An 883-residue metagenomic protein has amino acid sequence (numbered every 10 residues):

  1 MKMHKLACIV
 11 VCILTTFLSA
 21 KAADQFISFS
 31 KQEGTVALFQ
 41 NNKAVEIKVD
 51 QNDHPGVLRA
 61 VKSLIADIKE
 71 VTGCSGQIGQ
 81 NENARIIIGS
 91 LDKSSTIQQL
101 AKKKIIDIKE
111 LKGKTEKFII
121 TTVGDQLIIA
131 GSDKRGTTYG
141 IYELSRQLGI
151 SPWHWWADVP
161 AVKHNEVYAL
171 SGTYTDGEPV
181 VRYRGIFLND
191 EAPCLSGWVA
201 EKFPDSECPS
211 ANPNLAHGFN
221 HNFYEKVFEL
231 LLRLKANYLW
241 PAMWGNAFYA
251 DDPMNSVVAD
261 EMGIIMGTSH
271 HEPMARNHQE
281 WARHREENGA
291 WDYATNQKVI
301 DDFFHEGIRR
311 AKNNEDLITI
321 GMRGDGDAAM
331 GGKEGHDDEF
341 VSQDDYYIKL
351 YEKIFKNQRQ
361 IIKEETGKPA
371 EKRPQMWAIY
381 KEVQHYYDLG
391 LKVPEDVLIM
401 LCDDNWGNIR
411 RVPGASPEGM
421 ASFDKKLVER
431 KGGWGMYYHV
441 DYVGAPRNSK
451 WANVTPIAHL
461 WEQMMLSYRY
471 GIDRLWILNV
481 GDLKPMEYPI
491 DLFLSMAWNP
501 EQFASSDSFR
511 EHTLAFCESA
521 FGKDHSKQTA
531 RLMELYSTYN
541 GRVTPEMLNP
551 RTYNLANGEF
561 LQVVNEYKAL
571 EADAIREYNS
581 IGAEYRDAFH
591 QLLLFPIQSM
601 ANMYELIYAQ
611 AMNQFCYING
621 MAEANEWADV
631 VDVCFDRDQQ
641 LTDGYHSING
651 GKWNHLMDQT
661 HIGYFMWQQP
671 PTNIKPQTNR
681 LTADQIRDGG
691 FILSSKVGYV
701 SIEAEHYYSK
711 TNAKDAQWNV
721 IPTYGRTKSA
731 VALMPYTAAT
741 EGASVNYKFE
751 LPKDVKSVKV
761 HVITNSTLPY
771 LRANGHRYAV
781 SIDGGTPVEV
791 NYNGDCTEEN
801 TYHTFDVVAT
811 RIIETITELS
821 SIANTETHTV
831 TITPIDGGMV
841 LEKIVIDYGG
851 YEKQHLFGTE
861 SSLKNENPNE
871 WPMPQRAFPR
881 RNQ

Functional and structural regions predicted by a protein language model:
M1-Q25: Bacterial Sec-dependent N-terminal signal peptides
A22-E178: Contiguous, structured surface segment used for ligand recognition
I128-G131, A192-L195, V199-N220, N237-N246 (+4 more regions): The substrate-binding groove and active-site-proximal loops of carbohydrate-active enzymes, especially glycoside
W153-S210, A216, N222-A242, G432-G435 (+1 more regions): An acidic-aromatic substrate-binding cleft motif
V159, K163-H164, E511-T660, V745: C-terminal non-catalytic alpha-helical accessory regions
V167, M243-W244, A250-E261, N288-K431 (+3 more regions): Gly/Pro-rich turn-and-neighbor structural signature
L232, N237-W240, N246-A247, D403-G407 (+1 more regions): Structured mid-domain segments that build the active-site/substrate or prosthetic-cofactor binding neighborhood
M666-Q883: Extracytoplasmic
